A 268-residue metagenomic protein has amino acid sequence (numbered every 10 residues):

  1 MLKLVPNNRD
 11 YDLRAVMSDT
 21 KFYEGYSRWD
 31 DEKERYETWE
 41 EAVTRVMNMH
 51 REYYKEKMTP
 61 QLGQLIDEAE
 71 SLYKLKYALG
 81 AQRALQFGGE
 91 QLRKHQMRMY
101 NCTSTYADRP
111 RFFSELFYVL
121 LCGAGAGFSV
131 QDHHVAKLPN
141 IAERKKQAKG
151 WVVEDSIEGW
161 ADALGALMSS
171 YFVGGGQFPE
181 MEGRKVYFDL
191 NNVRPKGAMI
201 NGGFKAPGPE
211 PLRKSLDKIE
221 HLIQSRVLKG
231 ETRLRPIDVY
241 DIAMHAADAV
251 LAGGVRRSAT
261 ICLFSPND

Functional and structural regions predicted by a protein language model:
M1-D268: Extended catalytic cores of very large enzyme megasubunits
